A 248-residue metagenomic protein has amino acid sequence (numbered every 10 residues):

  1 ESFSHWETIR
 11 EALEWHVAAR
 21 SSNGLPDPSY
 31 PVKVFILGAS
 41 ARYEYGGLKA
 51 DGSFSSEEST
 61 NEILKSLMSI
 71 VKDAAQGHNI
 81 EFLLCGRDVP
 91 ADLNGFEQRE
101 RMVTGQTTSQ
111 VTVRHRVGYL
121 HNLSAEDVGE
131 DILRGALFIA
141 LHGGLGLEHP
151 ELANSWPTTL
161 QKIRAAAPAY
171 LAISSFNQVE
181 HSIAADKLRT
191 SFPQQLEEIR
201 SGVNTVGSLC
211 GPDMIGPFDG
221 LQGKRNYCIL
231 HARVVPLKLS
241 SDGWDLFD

Functional and structural regions predicted by a protein language model:
E1-E151, A166-Y170, S174, E180-I183 (+1 more regions): Positively charged, amphipathic N-terminal segments that serve as targeting/anchoring signals
N154-P168: A short glycine-rich, Lys/Arg-flanked "PGG" loop and its adjoining helix->strand segment in the class I
A169-D248: C-terminal functional extensions of proteins
